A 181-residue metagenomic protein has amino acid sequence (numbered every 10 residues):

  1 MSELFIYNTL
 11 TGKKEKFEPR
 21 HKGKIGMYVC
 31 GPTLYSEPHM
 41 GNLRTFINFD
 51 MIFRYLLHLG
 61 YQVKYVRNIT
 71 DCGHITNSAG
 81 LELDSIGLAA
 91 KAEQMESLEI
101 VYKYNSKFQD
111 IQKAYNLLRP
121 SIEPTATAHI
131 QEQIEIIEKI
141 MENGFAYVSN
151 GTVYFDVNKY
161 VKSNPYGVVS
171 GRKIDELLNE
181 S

Functional and structural regions predicted by a protein language model:
M1-S181: NTP-dependent nucleotidyl-transfer catalytic core
